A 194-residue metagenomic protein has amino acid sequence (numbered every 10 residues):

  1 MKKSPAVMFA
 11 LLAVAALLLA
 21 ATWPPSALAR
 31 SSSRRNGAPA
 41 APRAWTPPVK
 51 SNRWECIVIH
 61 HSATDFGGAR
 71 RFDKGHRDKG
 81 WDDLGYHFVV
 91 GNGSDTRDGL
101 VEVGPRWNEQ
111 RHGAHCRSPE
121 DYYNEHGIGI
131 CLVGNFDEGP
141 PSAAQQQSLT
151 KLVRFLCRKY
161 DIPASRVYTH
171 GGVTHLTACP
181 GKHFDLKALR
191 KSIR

Functional and structural regions predicted by a protein language model:
K2-V58, G93-D95, L100-V103, W107 (+2 more regions): Basic/polar, cationic surfaces and motifs that engage anionic cell-wall and phosphate/carboxylate ligands
A27, A69, G85, G113-C116 (+1 more regions): Small-side-chain structural scaffolding
P48-H115: Secreted/periplasmic proteins that engage bacterial cell-wall peptidoglycan
